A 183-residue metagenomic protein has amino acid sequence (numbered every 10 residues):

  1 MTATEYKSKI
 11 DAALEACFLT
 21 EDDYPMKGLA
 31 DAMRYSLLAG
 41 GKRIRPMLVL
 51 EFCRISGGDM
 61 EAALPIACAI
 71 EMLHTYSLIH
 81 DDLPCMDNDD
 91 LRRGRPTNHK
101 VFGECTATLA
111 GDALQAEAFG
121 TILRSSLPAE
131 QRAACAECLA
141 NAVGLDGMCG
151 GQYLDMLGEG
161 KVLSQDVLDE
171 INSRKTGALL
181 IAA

Functional and structural regions predicted by a protein language model:
M1-F18: N-terminal export signals and maturation junctions of secreted/periplasmic proteins
E5, F18-L19, D23-A183: Mg2+-dependent prenyl diphosphate-binding active-site environment of isoprenoid biosynthetic enzymes
